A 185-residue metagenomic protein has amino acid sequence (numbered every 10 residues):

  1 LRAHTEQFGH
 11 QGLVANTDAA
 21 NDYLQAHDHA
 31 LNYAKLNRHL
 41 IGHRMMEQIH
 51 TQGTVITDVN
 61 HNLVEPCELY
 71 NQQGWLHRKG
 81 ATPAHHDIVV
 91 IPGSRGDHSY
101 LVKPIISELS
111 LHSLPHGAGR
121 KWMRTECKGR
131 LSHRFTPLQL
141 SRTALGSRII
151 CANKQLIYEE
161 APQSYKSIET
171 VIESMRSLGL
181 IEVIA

Functional and structural regions predicted by a protein language model:
L1-A185: Domain-length cofactor-binding catalytic modules of enzymes
